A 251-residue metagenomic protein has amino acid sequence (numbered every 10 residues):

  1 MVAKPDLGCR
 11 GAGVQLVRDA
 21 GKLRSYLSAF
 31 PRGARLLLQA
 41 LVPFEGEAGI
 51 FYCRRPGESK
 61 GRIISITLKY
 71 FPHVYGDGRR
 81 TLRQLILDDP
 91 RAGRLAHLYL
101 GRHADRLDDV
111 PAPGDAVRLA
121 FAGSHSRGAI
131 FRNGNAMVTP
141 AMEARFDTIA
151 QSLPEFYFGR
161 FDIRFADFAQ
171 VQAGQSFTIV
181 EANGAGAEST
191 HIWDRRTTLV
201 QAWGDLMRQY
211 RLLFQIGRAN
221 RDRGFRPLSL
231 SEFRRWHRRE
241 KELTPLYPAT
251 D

Functional and structural regions predicted by a protein language model:
M1-L100, T139-E143: Active-site nucleotide/adenylate-binding loops and adjacent lid/helix of ATP-dependent enzymes
A3, R160, I179-E181: Short hydrophobic beta-strand that contains or immediately precedes a catalytic carboxylate
R24-S28, E143, D147, G204-M207 (+1 more regions): Generic detector of well-ordered alpha-helical segments enriched in charged/polar residues, highlighting helical
A34, H73, L153-R160, S189: Short secondary-structure junctions and interdomain/linker hinges
E45-E47, P56-I63, E155-F158, Q172-F177 (+1 more regions): Coil-to-beta-strand transition motifs
I50, I66, I163, A182-G184: A structural signal for short, well-ordered beta-strand segments
I86-A173, N220-Y247: A long amphipathic alpha-helix within ATP-dependent nucleotide-binding catalytic cores
A166-D251: C-terminal active-site "lid" helix and adjoining low-complexity regulatory extension at the edge of ATP-using catalytic
